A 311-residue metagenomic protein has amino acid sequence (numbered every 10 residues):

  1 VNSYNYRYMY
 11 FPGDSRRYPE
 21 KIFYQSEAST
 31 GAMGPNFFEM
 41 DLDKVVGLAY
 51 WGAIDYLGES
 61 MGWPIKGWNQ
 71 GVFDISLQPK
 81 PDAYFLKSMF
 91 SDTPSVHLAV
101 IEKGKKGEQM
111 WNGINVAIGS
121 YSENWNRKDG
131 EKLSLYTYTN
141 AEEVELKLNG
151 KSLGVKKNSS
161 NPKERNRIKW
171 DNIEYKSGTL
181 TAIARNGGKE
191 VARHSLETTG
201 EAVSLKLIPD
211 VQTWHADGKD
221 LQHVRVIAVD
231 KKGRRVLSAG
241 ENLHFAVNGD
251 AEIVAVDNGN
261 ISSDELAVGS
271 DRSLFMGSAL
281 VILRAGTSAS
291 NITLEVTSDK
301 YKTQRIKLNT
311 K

Functional and structural regions predicted by a protein language model:
V1-P12: Aromatic- and acid-rich polysaccharide-binding/catalytic face of secreted or lumenal carbohydrate-active enzymes
Y10-G218, K231-K232: Substrate-binding clefts and catalytic carboxylate motifs of secreted carbohydrate-active enzymes
E143-K151, G240-V254: Extended low-complexity, serine/threonine- and proline-enriched intrinsically disordered segments
K156-N158, V203-L207, H244-S262: Short aromatic-acidic-glycine turn motif
I168-Y175, L266-T287: Short, hydrophobic beta-strand segments
K176-L180, Q222, S288-I292: Exposed beta-strand face motif in extracellular beta-rich ectodomains
R193-E201, Y301-K311: Short beta-strand elements
